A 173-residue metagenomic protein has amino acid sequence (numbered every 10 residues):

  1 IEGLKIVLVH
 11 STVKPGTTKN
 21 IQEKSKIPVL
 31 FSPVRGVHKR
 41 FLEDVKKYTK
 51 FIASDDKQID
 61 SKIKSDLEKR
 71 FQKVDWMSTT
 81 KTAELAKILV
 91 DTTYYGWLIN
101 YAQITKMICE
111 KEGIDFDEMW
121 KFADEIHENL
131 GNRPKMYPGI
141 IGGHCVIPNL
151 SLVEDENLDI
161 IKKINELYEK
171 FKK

Functional and structural regions predicted by a protein language model:
I1-G3: Beta-strand-loop-alpha-helix segment that lines the small-molecule cofactor/substrate pocket of alpha/beta enzymes
K5-A83, V153: Rossmann-fold dinucleotide-binding core
K81-L85, Y95-G96, N100-K173: Interdomain hinge/lid region at the active-site interface of Rossmann-like NAD(P)-dependent oxidoreductases
